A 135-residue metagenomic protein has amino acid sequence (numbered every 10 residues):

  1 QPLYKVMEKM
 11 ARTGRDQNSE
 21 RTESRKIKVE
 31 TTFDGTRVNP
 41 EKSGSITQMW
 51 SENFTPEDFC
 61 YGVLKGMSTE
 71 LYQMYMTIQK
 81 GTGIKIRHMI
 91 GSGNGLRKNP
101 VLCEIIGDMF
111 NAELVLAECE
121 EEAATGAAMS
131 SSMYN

Functional and structural regions predicted by a protein language model:
Q1-K5: Glycine-rich phosphate-binding loop plus the immediately following alpha-helix
R15-T125: Activation-segment/catalytic-loop signature of the eukaryotic protein kinase fold
E122, M129-N135: Metal-dependent DNA phosphodiester-chemistry modules and their immediately adjacent helices/loops in DNA-processing
